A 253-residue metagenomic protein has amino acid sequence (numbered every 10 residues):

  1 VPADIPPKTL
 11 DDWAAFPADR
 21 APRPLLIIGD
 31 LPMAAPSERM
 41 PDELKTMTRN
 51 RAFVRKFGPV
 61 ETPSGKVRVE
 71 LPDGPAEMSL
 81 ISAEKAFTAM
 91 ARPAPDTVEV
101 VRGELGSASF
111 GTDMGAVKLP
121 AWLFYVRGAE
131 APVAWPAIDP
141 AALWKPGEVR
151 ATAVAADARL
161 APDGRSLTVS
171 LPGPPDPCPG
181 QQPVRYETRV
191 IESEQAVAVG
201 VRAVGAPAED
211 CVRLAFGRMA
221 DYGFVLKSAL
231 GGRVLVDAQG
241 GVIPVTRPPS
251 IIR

Functional and structural regions predicted by a protein language model:
V1-V225, L230-R253: Long, terminal "pre-/pro-" and other extracytoplasmic accessory regions that lie outside the mature folded/catalytic
